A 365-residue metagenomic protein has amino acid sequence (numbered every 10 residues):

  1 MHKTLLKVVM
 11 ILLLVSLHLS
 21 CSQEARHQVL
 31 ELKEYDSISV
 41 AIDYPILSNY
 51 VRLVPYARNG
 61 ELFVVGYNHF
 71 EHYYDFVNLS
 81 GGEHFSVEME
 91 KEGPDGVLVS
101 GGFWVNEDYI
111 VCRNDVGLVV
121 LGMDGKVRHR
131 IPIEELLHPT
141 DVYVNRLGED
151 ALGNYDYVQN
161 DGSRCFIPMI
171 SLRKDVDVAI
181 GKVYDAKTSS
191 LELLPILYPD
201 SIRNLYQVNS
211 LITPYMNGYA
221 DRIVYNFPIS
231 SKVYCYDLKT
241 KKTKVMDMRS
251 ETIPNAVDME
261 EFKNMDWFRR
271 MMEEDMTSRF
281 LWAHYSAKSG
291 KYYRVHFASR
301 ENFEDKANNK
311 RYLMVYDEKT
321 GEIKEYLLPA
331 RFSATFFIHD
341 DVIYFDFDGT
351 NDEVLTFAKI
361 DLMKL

Functional and structural regions predicted by a protein language model:
A25-Y50, G82: A short helix->beta-strand "capping" segment at the edge of beta-propeller domains
A41-H72, L281-F297: Beta-strand-rich domains and repeat architectures in extracellular enzymes and scaffolds, especially beta-propellers
V51-R58, G101-V105, G148-G162, S210-Y219 (+2 more regions): Structural signature of eukaryotic scaffold interfaces centered on beta-propeller domains
E83-Y109, D115, E135-R146, P329-S333: Blade-loop segments of beta-propeller domains
D124-N160: Asp-box/WD-like beta-propeller blade repeats and closely related beta-sheet repeat scaffolds
D177-S189, N309-G321, A358-K364: Beta-propeller blade signature
S250-A256, G321-I338: Conserved blade-ending motifs and adjacent loop-strand segments that build the rim/top face of beta-propeller domains
E273-V315: Loop/turn-rich, solvent-exposed surfaces of beta-rich toroidal or solenoidal domains
